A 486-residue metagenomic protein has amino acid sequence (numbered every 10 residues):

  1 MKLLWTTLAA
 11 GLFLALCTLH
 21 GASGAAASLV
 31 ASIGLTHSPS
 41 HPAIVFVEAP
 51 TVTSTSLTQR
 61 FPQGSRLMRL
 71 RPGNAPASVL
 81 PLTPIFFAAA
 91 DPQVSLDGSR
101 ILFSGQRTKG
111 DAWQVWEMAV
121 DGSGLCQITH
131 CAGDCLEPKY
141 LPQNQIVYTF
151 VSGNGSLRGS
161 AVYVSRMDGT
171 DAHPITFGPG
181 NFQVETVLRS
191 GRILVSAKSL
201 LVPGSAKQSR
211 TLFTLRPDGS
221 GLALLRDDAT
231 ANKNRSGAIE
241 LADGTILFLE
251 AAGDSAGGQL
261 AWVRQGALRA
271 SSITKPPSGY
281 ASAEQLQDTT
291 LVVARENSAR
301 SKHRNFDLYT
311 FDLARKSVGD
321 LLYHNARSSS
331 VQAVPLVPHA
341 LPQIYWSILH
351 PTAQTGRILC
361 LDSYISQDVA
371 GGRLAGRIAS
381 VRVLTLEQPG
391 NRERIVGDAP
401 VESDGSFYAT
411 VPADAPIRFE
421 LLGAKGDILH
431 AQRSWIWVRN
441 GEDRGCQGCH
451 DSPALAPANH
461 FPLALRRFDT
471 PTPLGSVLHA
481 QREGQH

Functional and structural regions predicted by a protein language model:
M1-L4: Positively charged n-region of N-terminal signal peptides that target proteins for export
A9-T18: Bacterial N-terminal signal peptides
A25-D404, T410-A413, D427-G448, P453-A464 (+1 more regions): Sequence signature of WD/YWTD-type beta-propeller architectures
A415-K425: Short, aromatic- and glycine-rich surface loops/edge beta-strands on solvent-exposed regions
R466-G484: Short microdomains enriched in Cys/His and/or Lys/Arg
